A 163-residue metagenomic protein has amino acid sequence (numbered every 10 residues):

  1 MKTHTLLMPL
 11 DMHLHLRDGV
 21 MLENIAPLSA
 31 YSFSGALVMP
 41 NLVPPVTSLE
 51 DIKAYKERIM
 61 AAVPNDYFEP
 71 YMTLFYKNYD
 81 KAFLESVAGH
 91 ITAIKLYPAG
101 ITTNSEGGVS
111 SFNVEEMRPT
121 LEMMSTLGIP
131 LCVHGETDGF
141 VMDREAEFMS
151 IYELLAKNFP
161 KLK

Functional and structural regions predicted by a protein language model:
M1-K2, A82-L96, T103-K163: Histidine/acidic residue-rich metal-binding segments in metalloenzymes
T5-M8, H15-E23: N-terminal basic/disordered segments at the start of proteins
D11-M12, N24-E50, P64-K77, T92-N104 (+2 more regions): Divalent metal-dependent hydrolysis catalytic cores, especially in the metallo-beta-lactamase
G19-L28, N78-A88: Short, acidic/polar
V20-E23, T47-I52, V141-I151: Histidine/acidic-residue-rich catalytic or RNA/ligand-binding cores of hydrolases and nuclease-related proteins
I25, Y55, T120: Aromatic/hydrophobic pocket-lining residues that form π-stacking "cages" and hydrophobic walls in ligand
T47-K56, K81-L84: Metal-dependent catalytic neighborhoods of phosphoester/phosphodiester hydrolases
I59-V63: Conserved hydrophobic residues forming the short capping helix/wall of the S-adenosyl-L-methionine
